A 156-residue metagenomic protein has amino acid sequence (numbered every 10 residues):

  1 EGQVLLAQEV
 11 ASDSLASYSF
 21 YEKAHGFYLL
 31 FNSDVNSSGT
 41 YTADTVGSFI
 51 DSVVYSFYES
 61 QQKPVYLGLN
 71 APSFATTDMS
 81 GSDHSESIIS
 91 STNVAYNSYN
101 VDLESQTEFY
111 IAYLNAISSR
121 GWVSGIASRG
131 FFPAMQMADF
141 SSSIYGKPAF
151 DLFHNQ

Functional and structural regions predicted by a protein language model:
G2-V4, Q8-G47, S60-A95: Aromatic- and acid-rich polysaccharide-binding/catalytic face of secreted or lumenal carbohydrate-active enzymes
S19, T77-A112, A116-Q156: Aromatic-rich peripheral "rim/lid" segments of glycoside hydrolase catalytic domains that contact and position glycan
I50: Conserved phosphate/ATP/ADP-binding segment of small-molecule kinases
S56-F57: Alpha-helix-loop-beta-strand connector modules within alpha/beta enzyme cores
